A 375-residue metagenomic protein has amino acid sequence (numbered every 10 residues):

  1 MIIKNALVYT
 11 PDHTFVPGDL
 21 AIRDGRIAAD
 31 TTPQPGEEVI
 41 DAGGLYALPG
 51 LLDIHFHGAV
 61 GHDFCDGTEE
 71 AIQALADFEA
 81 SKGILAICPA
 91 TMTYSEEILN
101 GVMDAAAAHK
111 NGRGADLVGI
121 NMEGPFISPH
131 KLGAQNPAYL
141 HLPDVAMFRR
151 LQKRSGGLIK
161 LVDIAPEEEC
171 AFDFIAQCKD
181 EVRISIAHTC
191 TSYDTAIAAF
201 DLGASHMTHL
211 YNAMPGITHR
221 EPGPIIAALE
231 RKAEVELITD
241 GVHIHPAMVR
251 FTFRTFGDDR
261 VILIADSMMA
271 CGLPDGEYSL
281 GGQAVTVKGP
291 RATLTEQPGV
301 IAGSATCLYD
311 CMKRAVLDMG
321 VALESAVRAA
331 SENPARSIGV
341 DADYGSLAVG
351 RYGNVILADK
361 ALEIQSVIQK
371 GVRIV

Functional and structural regions predicted by a protein language model:
M1-L48: Histidine-rich, glycine-flanked metal-binding segment
A6, R336, S346-V375: C-terminal cap of metal-dependent C-N hydrolases
G44, M122, C178, M207 (+2 more regions): Conserved, mostly hydrophobic/aromatic
Y46, I54, F64-D116, A138-R154 (+1 more regions): Alpha-helical scaffold segments that flank or form the walls of functional sites
H57, Q73-V102, A115-S128, S155-E167 (+4 more regions): Divalent metal-dependent hydrolysis catalytic cores, especially in the metallo-beta-lactamase
D77-C88, S128-G156, F200-L210, E221-E234 (+1 more regions): Active-site gating loops and adjacent loop-to-helix segments of metal-dependent hydrolytic enzymes
Q152-P274: Active-site core of metal-dependent hydrolases
P224-E236, F253-A265, C271-R351, V355-L357: His/Asp/Glu-enriched, well-ordered alpha-helical/loop segment that forms or immediately abuts the divalent-metal
